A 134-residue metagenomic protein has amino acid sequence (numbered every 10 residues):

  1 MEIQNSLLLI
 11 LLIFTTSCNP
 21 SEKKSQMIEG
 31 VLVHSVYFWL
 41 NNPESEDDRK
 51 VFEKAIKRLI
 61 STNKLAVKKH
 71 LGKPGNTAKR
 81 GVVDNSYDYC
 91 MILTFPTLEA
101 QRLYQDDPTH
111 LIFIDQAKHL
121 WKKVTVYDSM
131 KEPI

Functional and structural regions predicted by a protein language model:
E2-L9: Sec-dependent signal peptide recognition, specifically the positively charged N-region followed immediately by
L11-C18: Hydrophobic h-region of N-terminal signal peptides that target proteins for export in Gram-negative bacteria
C18-Y89, P96-L103, M130-I134: Short S/T/G/P-rich N-terminal loop/turn motif that feeds into the first structured element of a domain
H34, D107-H110: Histidine-centered active-site/metal-ligand motif
D48-A55, T109, F113, A117: Stable alpha-helical elements in mature extracytoplasmic
R102-Q105, D115-A117, W121: Short, exposed beta-strand-loop hairpins at the edges of beta-sheets in extracellular/periplasmic proteins
A117-V126, K131: C-terminal partner/receptor-binding element of secreted or periplasmic proteins
